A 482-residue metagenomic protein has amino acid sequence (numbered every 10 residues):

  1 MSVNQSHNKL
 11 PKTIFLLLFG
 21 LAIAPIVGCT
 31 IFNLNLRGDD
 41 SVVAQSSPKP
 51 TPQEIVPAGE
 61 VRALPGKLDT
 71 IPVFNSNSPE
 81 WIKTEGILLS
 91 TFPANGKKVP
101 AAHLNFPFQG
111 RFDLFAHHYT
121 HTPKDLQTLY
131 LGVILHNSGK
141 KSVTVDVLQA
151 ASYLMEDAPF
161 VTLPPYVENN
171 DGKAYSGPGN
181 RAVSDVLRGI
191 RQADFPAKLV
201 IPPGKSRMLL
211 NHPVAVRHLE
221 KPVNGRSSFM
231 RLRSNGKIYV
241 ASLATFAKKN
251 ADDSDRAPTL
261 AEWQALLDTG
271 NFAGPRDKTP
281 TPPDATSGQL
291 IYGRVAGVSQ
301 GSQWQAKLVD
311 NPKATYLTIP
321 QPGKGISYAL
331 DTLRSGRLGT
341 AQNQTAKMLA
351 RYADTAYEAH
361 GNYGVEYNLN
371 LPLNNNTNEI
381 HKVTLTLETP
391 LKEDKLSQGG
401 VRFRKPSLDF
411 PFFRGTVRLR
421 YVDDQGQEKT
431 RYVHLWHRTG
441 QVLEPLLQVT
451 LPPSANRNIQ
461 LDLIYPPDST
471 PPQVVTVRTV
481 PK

Functional and structural regions predicted by a protein language model:
M1-K12: N-terminal secretory signal peptides that target proteins for export/translocation
L17-N33: Bacterial N-terminal signal peptides
G28-A44: Signal peptide processing junction and immediate N-terminal pro/mature segment of secreted/exported proteins
V43-P48, T91-V147, Y153, F160-V161 (+4 more regions): Long compositionally biased, domain-poor regions of proteins
T51-Q109: N-terminal, Lys/Arg-enriched amphipathic/low-complexity engagement segments that precede the first folded domain
L154, L163-K221: Intrinsically disordered, low-complexity linker/loop segments enriched in Gly/Pro and charged/polar residues
G204, G236, A251-P258: Non-catalytic, alpha-helical, charged scaffold/linker segments that couple or flank catalytic or architectural cores
D255-Q300: Acidic, serine/threonine- and proline-rich intrinsically disordered appendage/tail regions
